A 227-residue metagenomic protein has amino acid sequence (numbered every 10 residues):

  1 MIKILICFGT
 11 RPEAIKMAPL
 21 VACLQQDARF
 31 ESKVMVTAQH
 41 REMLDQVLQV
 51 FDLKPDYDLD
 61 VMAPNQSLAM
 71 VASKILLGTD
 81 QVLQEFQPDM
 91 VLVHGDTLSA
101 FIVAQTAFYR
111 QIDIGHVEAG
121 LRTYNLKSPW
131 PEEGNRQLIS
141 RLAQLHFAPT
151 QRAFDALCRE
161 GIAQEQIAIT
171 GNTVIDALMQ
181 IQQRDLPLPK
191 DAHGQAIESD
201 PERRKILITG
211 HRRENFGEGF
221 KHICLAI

Functional and structural regions predicted by a protein language model:
M1, P88, R203: Phosphate-coordination loops involved in phosphoryl transfer and adenosine-cofactor binding
L5-F8, A14-C23, V47, V61-A163: Active-site and donor-binding regions of nucleotide-sugar-utilizing enzymes
F8-T10, V36-A38, G95, E118 (+2 more regions): Short beta-strand/turn micro-motifs composed of small residues that flank or help shape donor/cofactor-binding pockets
V21-L24, V50-D52, F108, R184-L186 (+1 more regions): Short, solvent-exposed amphipathic alpha-helical segments in soluble enzyme and RNA/protein-processing domains
A28-K74, G78: Conserved nucleotide-sugar phosphate-binding/catalytic loop shared by glycosyltransferases and other
E31-S32, D56, I114, Q164-I167: Hydrophobic anchor at the start of a short beta-strand that flanks the dinucleotide cofactor-binding loop
T37, R41-E42, L142-H222: A nucleotide-sugar donor-handling region in carbohydrate enzymes
P129-G134, F220-A226: Charged helix-capping and loop-helix junction motifs
